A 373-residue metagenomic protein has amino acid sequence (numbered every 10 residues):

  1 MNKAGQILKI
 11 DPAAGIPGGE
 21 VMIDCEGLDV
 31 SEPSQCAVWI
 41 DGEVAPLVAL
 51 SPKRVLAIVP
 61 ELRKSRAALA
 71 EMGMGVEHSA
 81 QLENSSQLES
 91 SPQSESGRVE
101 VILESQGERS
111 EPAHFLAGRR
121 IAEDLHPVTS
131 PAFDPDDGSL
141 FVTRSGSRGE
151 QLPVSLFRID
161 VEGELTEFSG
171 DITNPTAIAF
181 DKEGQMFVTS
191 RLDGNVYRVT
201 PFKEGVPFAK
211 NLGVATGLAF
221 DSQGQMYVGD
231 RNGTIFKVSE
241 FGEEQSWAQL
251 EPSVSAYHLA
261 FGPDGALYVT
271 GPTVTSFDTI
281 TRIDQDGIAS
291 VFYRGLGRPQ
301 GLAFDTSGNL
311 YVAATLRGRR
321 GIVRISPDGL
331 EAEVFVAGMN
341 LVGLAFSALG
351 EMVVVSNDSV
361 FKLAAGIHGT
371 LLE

Functional and structural regions predicted by a protein language model:
M1-P127, F133-D136, L140, P153: Ser/Thr/Pro-rich low-complexity tracts
A117-A122, E164-S169, E204-A209, E243-Q249 (+2 more regions): A short beta-strand motif characteristic of beta-propeller blades
D124-D137, S145, L152-V154, D171-E183 (+7 more regions): Beta-rich, blade/repeat-based domains predominating in secreted/periplasmic proteins but also intracellular
V154-F157, N195-Y197, T234-F236, T279-T281 (+2 more regions): A short loop-to-beta-strand structural motif that recurs across blades of beta-propeller domains
I159-G163, V199-E204, V238-E243, I283-G287 (+2 more regions): Short loop/turn segments that connect beta-strands within beta-propeller blades
D160, R191, T200, D230-R231 (+4 more regions): Structural signature of WD-repeat beta-propellers
R294-R324: Loop/turn-rich, solvent-exposed surfaces of beta-rich toroidal or solenoidal domains
